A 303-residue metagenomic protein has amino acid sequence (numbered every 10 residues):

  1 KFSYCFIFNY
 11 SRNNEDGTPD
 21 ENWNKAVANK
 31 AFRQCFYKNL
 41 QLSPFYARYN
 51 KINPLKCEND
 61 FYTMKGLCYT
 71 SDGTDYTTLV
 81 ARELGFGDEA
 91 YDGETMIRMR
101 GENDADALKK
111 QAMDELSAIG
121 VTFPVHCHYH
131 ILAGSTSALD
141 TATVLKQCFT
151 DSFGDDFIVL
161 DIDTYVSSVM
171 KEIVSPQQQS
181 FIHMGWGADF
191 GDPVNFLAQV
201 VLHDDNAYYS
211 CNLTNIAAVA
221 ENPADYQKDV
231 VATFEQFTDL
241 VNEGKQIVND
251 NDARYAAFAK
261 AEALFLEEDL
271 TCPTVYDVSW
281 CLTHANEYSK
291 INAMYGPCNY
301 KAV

Functional and structural regions predicted by a protein language model:
K1-E15: Extracellular/periplasmic solute-recognition and catalytic clefts
Y4-F6, V125-C127, S180, L270-C272: Structural beta-strand/beta-sheet cores of well-ordered domains, especially the beta-sheet scaffolds that support
R12-Y46: Extended ligand-binding regions for polar small-molecule ligands
E15-G17, A118, L282-H284: Short, solvent-exposed loop/turn elements at domain surfaces
D16-T18, D88, D239: Acidic/histidine-rich, surface-exposed loop or edge segments in extracytoplasmic proteins
D20-K25, P54, E58-L67, Y91-M96: Hydrophobic alpha-helical membrane-insertion segments
C35-R82, A133, S137-Q147, I173-V303: Detector for C-terminal structural segments
A90-A188, V230, S279: Ligand/substrate-recognition segments at binding pockets and active sites
